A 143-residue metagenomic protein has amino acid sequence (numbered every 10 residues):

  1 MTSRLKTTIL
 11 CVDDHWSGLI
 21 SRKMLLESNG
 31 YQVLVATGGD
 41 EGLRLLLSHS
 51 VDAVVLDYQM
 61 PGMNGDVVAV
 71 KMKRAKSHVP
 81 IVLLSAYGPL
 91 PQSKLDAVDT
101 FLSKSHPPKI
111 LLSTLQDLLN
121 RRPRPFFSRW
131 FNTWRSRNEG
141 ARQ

Functional and structural regions predicted by a protein language model:
D13, D57: Active-site residues of response regulator receiver
W16-L34: Two-component/phosphorelay signaling modules centered on CheY-like receiver
V35-R44, G65: Helix N-cap/capping motif at the beta->alpha junctions
R44, D66-S77: Short amphipathic alpha-helix used as the core "switch/output" element in two-component signaling
H49-V55: Active-site beta3 strand of CheY-like receiver
M60: Receiver (REC) domain active-site loop signature in two-component systems and cognate sites in sensor histidine kinases
R122-Q143: CheY-like receiver
